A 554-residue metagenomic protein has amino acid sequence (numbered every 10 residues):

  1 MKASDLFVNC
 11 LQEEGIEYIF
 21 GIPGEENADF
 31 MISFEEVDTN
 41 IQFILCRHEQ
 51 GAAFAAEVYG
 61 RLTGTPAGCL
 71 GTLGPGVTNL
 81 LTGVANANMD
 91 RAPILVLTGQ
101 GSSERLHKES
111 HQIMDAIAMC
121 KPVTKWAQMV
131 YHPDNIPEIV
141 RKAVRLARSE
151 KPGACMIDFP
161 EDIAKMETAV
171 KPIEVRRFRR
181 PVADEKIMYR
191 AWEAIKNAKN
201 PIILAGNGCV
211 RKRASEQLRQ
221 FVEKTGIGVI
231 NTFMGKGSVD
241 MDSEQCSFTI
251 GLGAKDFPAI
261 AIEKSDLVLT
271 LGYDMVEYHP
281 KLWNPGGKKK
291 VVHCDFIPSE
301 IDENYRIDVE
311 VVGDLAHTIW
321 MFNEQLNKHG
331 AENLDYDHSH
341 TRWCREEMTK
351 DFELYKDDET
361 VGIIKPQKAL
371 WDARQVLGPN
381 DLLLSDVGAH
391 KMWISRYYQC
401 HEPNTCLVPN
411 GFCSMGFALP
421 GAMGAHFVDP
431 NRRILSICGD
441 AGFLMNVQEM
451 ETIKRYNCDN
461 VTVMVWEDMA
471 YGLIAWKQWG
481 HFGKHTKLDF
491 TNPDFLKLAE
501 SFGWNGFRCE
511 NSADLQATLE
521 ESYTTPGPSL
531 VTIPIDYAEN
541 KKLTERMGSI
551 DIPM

Functional and structural regions predicted by a protein language model:
M1-E332, D372, V376-P379, C458-V463 (+1 more regions): N-terminal alpha/beta PP-like core and its mobile active-site loop of ThDP/TPP-dependent enzymes
S4-F7, Q12-I16, E25, F30 (+2 more regions): Active-site diphosphate/adenylate-binding microenvironment
H48-E49, K108-S110, F178-R190, N231 (+6 more regions): A general structural motif
L97, R105-Q112, D302-N304, E310-V312 (+3 more regions): Thiamine diphosphate
D134, V170, G287-V387, L498 (+2 more regions): Phosphate/pyrophosphate-binding active-site segments
P160-I163, G388-H390, D536: A glycine-rich phosphate-binding loop feature that marks nucleotide/adenosyl-phosphate handling sites
V222, A261-I262, P366, N446 (+1 more regions): Active-site-proximal structural scaffolding
